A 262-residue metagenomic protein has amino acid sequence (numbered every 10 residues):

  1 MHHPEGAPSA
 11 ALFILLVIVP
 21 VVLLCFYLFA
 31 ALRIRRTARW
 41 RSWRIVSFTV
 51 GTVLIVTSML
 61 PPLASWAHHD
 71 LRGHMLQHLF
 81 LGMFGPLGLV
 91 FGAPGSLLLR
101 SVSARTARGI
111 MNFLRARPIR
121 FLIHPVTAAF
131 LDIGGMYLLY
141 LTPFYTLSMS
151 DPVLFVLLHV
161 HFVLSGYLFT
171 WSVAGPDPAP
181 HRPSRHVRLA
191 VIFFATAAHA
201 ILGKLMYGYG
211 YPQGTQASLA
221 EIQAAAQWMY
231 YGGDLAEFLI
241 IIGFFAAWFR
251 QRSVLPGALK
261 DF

Functional and structural regions predicted by a protein language model:
M1-F262: Alpha-helical membrane segments of multi-pass proteins
